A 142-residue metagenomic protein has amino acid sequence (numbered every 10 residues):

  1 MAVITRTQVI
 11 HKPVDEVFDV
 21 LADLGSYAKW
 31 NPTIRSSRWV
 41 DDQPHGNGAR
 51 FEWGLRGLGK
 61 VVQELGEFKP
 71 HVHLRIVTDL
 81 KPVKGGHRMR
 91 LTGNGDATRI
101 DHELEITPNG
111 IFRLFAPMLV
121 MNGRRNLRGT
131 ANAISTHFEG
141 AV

Functional and structural regions predicted by a protein language model:
M1-D41: Hydrophobic ligand-binding cavity/cleft-lining segments
V3, G93-G95, A141: Extended beta-strand/beta-hairpin segments
T5, K60, G86: Short coil/loop residues immediately preceding or within conserved phosphate-binding loops of NTP-utilizing enzyme
T7-H11, R38, E52-G54, E64 (+2 more regions): Generic structural detector for well-ordered beta-strands
H11-V14, E67-H71, R90-R99: A short, structured loop/turn motif at beta-sheet edges
D15-F18, R128, N132: Amphipathic alpha-helical segments that line or abut small-molecule/effector binding pockets and mediate allosteric
R38-V83, R99, G129-V142: Glycine-rich portal/gate segments that line the openings of hydrophobic small-molecule binding cavities
V77-G129, T136: Beta-strand/loop substructures that line and gate deep hydrophobic ligand-binding cavities in soluble
